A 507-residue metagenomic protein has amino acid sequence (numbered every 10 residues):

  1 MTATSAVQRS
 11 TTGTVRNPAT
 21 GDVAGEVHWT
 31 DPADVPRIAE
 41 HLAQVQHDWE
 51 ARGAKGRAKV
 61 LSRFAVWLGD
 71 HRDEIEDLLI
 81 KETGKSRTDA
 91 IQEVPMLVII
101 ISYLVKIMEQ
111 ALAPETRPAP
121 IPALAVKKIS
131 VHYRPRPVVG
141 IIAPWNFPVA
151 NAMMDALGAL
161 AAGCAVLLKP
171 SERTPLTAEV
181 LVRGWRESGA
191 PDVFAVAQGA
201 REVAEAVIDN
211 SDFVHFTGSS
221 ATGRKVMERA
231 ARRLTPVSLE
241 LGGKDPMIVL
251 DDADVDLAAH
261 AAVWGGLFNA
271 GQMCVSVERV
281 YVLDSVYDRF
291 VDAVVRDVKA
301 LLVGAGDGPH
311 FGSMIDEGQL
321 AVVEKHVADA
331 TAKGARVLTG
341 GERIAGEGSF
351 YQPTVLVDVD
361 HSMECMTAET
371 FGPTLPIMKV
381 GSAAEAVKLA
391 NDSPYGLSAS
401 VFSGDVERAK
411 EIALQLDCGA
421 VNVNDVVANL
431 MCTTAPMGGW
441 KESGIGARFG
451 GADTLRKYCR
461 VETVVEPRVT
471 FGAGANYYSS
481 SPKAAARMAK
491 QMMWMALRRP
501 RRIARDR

Functional and structural regions predicted by a protein language model:
M1-K127, A504-D506: N-terminal Rossmann-like NAD(P)+-binding subdomain of aldehyde/semialdehyde dehydrogenases
S10-G13, V277, L397: Short loop/turn microsegments at loop-to-beta-strand junctions
T20-E26, I248, R343, F350-R507: Conserved C-terminal structural/oligomerization subdomain of aldehyde/semialdehyde dehydrogenase
G21, R57, L79, I101 (+9 more regions): Residue-level signal for inorganic ion chemistry
V23-T30, V45-A51, G140-I141, M247-V249 (+5 more regions): Short, well-ordered beta-strand elements within core beta-sheets of diverse protein domains
Q46, E50, A65-L68, R72 (+19 more regions): Structural signal for hydrophobic packing residues in well-ordered secondary-structure cores of soluble enzyme domains
R117-L257, V380, L497-R498, R505-D506: Rossmann-like NAD(P) dinucleotide-binding subdomain of oxidoreductase/dehydrogenase enzymes
G189, F213, A221-D360, V423 (+2 more regions): ALDH superfamily catalytic-core signature
